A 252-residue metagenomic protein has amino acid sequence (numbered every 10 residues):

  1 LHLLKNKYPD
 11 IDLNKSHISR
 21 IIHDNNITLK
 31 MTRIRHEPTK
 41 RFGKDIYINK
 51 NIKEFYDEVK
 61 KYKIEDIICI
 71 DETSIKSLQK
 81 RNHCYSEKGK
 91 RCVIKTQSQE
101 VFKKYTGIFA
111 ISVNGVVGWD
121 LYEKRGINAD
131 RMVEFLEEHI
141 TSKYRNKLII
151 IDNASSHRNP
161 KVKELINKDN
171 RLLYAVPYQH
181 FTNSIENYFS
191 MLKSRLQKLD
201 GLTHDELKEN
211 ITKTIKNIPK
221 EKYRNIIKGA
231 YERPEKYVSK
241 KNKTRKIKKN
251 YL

Functional and structural regions predicted by a protein language model:
L1-K40, D66, T73-S77: Conserved short alpha-helical interface segments
N6, H17, I21, I64-E65 (+1 more regions): C-terminal anion-handling pockets and recognition modules
K7-Y8, K76, G126, I149-P160 (+1 more regions): Acidic, metal-coordinating catalytic cores used for nucleic-acid/nucleotide bond scission and strand-transfer chemistry
I18, D71-T73, F109, L136 (+4 more regions): Generic structural signal for small/hydrophobic residues in well-ordered secondary structure, especially within
N49-E138, V238-I247: Extended, low-complexity cationic-aromatic segments
C92-E100, N167-S184: RNase H-like polynucleotidyl transferase catalytic core
I151-N153, L173-Q197: RNase H-like two-metal-ion nuclease catalytic core shared by retroviral integrases and related mobile-element nucleases
N159-D169: Short, aromatic/basic amphipathic alpha-helical patches
